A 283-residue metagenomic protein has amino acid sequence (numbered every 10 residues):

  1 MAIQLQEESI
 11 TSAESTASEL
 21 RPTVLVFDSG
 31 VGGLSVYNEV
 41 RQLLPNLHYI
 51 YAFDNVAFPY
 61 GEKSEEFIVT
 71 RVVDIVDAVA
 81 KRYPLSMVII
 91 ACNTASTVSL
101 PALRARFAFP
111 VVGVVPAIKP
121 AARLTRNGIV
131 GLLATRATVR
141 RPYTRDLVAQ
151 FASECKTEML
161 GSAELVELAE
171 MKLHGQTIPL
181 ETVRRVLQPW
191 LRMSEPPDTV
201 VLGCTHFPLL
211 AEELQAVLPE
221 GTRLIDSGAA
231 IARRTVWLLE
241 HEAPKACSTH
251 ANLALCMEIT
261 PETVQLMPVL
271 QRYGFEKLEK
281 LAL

Functional and structural regions predicted by a protein language model:
A2-L283: Non-catalytic structural scaffold of enzyme domains
